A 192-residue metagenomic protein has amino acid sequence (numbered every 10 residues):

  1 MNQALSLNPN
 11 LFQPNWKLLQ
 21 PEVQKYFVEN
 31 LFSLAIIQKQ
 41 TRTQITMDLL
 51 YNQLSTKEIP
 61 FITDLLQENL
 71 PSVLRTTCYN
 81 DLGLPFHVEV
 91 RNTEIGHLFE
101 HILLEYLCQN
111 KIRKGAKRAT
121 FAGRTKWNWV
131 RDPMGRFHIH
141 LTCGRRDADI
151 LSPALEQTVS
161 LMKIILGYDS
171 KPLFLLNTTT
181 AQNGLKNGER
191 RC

Functional and structural regions predicted by a protein language model:
N2-N52, L151-E156: Polybasic, low-complexity association/targeting segments
P9, K111-A116, A148-L151: Intrinsically disordered, low-complexity coil segments
P21, Y26-K39, F61-E68, G115-H138: Catalytic zinc-binding patch centered on the HExxH motif and its immediate surroundings that defines zinc-dependent
D48, Q53-E58, E100-H101, E105: Long, Pro/Ser/Thr-rich low-complexity/intrinsically disordered regulatory tracts in eukaryotic proteins
N52-T56, Q109, R146-A148: Generic "edge-of-domain/loop-turn" microfeature
I59-L74, E156-S170: A common structural junction motif
L70-T142: M16/MPP (pitrilysin/insulinase) zinc-metallopeptidase core fold and M16-derived inactive scaffolds
F121-C192: Metalloprotease/metallohydrolase-associated module, dominated by Zn2+-dependent proteases
